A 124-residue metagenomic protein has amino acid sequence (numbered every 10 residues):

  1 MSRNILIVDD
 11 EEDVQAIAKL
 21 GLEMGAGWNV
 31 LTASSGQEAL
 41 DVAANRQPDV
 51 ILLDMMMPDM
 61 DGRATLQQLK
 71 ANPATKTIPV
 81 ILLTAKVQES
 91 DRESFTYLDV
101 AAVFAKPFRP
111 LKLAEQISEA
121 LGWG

Functional and structural regions predicted by a protein language model:
E12-L31: Two-component/phosphorelay signaling modules centered on CheY-like receiver
T32-V50: Acidic, metal-coordinating helix/loop segments flanking the phosphotransfer/catalytic sites of two-component signaling
L52-D54: Active-site T/S-Asp motif of two-component receiver
M57: Receiver (REC) domain active-site loop signature in two-component systems and cognate sites in sensor histidine kinases
F108-I117: C-terminal output helix
